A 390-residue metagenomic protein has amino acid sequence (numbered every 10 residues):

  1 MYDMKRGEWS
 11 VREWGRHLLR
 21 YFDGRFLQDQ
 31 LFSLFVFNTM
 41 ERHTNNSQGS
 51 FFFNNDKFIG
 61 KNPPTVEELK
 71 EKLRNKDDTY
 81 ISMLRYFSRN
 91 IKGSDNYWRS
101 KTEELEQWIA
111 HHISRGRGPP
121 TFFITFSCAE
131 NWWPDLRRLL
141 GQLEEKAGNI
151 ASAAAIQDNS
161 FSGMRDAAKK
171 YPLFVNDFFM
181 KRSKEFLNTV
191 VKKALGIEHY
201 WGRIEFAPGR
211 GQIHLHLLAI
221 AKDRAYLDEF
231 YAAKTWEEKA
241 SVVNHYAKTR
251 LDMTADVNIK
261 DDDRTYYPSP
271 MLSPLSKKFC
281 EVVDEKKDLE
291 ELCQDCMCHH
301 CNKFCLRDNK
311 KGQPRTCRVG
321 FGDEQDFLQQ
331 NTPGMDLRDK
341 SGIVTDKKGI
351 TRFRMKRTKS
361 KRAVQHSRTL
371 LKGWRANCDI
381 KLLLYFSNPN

Functional and structural regions predicted by a protein language model:
M1-N390: Non-catalytic interaction regions
